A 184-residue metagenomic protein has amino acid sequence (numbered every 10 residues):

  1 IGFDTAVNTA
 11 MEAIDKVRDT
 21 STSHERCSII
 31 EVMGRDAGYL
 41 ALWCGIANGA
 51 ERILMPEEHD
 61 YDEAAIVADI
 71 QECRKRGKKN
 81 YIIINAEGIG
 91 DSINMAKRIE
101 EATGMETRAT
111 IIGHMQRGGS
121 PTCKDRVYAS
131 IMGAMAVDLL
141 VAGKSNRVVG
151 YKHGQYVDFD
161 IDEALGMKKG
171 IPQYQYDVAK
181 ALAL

Functional and structural regions predicted by a protein language model:
I1-F3, P121-T122: Glycine-rich tight-turn/loop motif centered on a GG-T
G2-E106: Accessory alpha-helical/coil subdomains and C-terminal extensions that flank or cap enzyme catalytic cores
I14-R18, V137-K144: Short, hydrophobic alpha-helical segments
M95-K97, P121-V127, F159-M167: Short glycine/threonine-rich loop-to-helix capping motif typified by GTGT followed within a few residues by an Asp-Pro
R108-T110: Generic long, charged, amphipathic alpha-helical segments
M115-S130, V137-V141: Catalytic, metal-anchored helix/loop core of enzyme active sites in primary metabolism
R147-L184: Phosphate-binding loop/pocket of nucleotide- and phosphate-handling active sites
